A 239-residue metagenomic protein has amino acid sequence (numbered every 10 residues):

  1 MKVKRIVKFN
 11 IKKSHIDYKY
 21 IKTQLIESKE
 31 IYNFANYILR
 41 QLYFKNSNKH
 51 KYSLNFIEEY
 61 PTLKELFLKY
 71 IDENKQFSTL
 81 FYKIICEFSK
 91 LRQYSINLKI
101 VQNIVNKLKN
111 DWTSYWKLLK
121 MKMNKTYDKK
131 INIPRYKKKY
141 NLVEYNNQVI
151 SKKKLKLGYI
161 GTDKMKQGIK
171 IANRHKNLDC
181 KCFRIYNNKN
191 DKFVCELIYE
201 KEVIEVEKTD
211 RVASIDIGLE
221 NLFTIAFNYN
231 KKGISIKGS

Functional and structural regions predicted by a protein language model:
M1-S239: Nucleic-acid substrate recognition interfaces
